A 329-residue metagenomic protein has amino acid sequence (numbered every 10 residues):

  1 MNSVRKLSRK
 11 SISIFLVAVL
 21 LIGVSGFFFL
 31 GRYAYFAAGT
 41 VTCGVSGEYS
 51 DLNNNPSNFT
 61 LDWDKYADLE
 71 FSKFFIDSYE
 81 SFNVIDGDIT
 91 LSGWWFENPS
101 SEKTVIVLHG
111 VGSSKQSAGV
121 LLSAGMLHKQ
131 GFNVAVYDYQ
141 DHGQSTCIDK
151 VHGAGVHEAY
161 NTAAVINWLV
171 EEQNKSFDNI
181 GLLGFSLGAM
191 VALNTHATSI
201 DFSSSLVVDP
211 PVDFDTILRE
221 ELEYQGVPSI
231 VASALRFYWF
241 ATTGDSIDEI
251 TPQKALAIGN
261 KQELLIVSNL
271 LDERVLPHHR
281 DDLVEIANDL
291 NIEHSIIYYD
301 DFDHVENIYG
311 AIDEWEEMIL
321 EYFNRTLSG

Functional and structural regions predicted by a protein language model:
M1-K73: N-terminal targeting or regulatory segments adjacent to alpha/beta-hydrolase or S9 domains
L61-S100: N-terminal cap/lid segment of alpha/beta-hydrolase-fold proteins
S113-M126, Y139, H278-H279: The serine-hydrolase catalytic nucleophile loop
L127-T146: Conserved alpha/beta-hydrolase
H152-Q173: Alpha/beta-hydrolase active-site loop
N194-D245: Hydrolase active-site cap/lid region
I258-N260, L265-S268, D272: Short beta-strand/loop motif that positions the catalytic acidic residue of the alpha/beta-hydrolase fold
D281-G329: C-terminal catalytic histidine-bearing segment of alpha/beta-hydrolase fold enzymes
